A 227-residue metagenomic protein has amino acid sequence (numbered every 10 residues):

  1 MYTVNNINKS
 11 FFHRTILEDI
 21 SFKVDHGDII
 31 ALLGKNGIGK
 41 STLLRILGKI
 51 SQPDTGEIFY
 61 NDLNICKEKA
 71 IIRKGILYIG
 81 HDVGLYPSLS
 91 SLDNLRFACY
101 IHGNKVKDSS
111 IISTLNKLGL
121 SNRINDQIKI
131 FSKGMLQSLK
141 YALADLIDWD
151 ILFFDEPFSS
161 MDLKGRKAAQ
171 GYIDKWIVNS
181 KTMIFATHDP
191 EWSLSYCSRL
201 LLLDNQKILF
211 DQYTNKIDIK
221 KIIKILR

Functional and structural regions predicted by a protein language model:
L33-K35: The feature captures the beta-strand-to-loop junction immediately N-terminal to the Walker
G48: Helix-to-loop junction immediately C-terminal to a conserved catalytic motif
G56-K67, I71-I72: Conserved ABC transporter NBD signature motif
R96, Y100, D108-R123: Conserved ABC ATPase "signature" region
L152-E156: Catalytic Walker B motif of ABC-type/P-loop ATPase nucleotide-binding domains
T187-H188: H-loop/switch region of ABC-family ATPase nucleotide-binding domains
